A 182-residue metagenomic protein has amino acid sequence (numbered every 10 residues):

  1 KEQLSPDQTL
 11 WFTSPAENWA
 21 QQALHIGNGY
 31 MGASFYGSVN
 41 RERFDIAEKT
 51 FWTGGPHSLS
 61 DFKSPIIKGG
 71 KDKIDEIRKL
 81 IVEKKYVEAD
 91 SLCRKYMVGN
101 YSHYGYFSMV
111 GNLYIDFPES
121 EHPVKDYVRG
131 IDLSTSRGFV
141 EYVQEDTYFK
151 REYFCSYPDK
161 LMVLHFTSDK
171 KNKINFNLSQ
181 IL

Functional and structural regions predicted by a protein language model:
K1-L182: Aromatic-residue-lined binding/catalytic grooves and analogous aromatic/hydrophobic interfacial grooves in multimeric
